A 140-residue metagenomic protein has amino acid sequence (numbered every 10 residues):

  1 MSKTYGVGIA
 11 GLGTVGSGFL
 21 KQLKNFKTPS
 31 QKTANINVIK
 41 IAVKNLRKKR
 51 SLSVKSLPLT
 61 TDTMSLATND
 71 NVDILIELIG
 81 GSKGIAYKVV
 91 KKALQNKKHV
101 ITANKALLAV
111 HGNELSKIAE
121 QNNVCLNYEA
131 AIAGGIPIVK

Functional and structural regions predicted by a protein language model:
K3-Y5: Nucleotide donor/acceptor-binding cores
V7-I9: Hydrophobic Val/Ile/Leu positions in short beta-strands of Rossmann-like dinucleotide-binding domains
L12: Glycine-rich Rossmann-fold phosphate-binding loop(s) that bind the pyrophosphate of adenine dinucleotide cofactors
G16-S17, A86: N-terminal Rossmann-fold NAD(P) dinucleotide-binding loop
G18, Q22: Rossmann-fold NAD(P)-dependent oxidoreductase module
N25-L52: NAD(P)-binding Rossmann-fold cofactor-contacting core
N45-R47, L57-P58, S65-A86, H99-A103: Rossmann-like NAD(P)-binding element
G81-N96, K105-K140: Rossmann-fold NAD(P)-binding glycine/threonine-rich loop
